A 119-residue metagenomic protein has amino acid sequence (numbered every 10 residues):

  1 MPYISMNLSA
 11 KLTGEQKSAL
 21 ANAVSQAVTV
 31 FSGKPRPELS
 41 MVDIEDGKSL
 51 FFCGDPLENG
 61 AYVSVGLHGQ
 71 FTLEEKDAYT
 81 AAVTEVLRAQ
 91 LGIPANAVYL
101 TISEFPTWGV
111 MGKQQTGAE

Functional and structural regions predicted by a protein language model:
M1-E119: Interaction-mediating elements
